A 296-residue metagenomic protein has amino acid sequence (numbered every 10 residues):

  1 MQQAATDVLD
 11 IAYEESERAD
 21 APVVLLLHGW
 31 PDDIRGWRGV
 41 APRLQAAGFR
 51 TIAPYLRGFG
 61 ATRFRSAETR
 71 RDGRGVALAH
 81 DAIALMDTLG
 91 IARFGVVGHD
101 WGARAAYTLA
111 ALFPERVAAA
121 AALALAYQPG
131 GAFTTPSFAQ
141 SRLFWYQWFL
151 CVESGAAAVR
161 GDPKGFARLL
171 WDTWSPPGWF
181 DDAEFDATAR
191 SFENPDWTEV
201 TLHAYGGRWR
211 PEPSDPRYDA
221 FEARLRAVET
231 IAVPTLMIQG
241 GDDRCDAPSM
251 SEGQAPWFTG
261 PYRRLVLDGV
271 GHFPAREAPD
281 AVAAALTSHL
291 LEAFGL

Functional and structural regions predicted by a protein language model:
M1-V24, A46-F49, A223, T259-Y262 (+1 more regions): Alpha/beta-hydrolase fold catalytic core
Q3, T51-A53, M237, R264-V266: Conserved beta-strand scaffold positions in the cores of enzyme catalytic domains, especially in NTP/NDP-utilizing
D10-I11, V23, F59-R93, V97 (+1 more regions): Flexible "cap/lid" subdomain of the alpha/beta-hydrolase fold that forms the substrate-access gate
S16-F64: Conserved HGGG/HGGXW glycine-rich cap/lid loop of the alpha/beta-hydrolase fold
G29, D100, R276-E277: Conserved acidic functional residues
V40, L109, A285-H289: Hydrophobic residues on the short alpha-helix immediately C-terminal to a glycine-rich phosphate/catalytic loop
P261-L296: Catalytic active-site module of serine/aspartate enzymes centered on a nucleophile-bearing elbow/loop
